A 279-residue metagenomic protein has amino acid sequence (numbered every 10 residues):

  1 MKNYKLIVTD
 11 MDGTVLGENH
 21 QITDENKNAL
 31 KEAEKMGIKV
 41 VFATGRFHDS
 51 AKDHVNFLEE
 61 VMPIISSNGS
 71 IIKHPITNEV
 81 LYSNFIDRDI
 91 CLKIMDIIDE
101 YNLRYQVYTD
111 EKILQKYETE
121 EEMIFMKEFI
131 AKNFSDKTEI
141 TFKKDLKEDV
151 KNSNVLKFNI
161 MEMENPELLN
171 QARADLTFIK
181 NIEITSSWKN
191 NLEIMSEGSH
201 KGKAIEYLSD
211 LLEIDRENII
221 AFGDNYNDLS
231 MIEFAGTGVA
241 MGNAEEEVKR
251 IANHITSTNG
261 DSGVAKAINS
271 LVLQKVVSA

Functional and structural regions predicted by a protein language model:
M1-L6, G17, T23, T177 (+1 more regions): Mg2+-dependent phosphoryl-transfer enzymes with acidic/Ser/Thr/Gly-rich catalytic loops
M11, R46, G69, G223-N225: Active-site metal-binding loops of divalent metal-dependent hydrolases
Q21-F129: Active-site phosphate-binding/coordination module
E32, K93, I97, A174-D175 (+2 more regions): Alpha-helical scaffold elements within enzyme catalytic domains, especially in hydrolases
K39, R104, E183, T237-G238 (+1 more regions): Residue-level detector of anion-binding/catalytic polar loops
H48-K52, L168-L169, G202, D228-L229: Short, well-ordered alpha-helical microsegments
L58-E60, S67-N68, I76, I179-K180 (+2 more regions): Short, structured coil segments at secondary-structure junctions
I97, Y101-L103, Y108-F222: Conserved acidic, metal-coordinating active-site core of Asp-based, Mg2+-dependent phosphoryl-transfer enzymes
